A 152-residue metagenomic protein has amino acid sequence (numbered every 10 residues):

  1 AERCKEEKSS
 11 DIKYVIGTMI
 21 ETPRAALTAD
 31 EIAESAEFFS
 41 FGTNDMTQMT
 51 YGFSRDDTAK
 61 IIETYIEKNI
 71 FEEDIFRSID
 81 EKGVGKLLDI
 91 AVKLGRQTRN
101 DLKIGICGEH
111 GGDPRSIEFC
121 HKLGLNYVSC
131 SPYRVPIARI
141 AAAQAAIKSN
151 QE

Functional and structural regions predicted by a protein language model:
A1-E152: Conserved alpha/beta-domain cores
